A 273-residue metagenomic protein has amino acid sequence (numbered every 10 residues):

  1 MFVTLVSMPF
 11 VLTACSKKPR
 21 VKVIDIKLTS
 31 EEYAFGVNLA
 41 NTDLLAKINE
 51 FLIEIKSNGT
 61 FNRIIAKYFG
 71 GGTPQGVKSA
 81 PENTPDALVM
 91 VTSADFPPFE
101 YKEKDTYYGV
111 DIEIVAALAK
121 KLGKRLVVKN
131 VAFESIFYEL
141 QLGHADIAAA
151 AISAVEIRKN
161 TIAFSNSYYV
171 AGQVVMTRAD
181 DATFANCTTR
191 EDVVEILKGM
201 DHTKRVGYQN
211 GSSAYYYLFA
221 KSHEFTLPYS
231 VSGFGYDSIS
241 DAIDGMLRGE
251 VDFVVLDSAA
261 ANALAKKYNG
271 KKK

Functional and structural regions predicted by a protein language model:
M1-P9: Bacterial N-terminal signal peptides
S7, S16, T92-F96, K129-E134 (+5 more regions): Beta->alpha turn/N-cap motifs
L12-A14: C-terminal motif of bacterial Sec signal peptides marking the signal peptidase cleavage site
P19-N49, E82-N83, S93-A94, Y169-T177 (+2 more regions): Periplasmic-binding protein-like
P19-T29, A116, K120, R125-L197 (+1 more regions): Acidic, polar ligand-binding/catalytic clefts
L28-G72, I112-K121, R178-E195, G199-R205 (+2 more regions): Extended ligand-binding regions for polar small-molecule ligands
Y33, D43-G71, A80-I152, N160 (+3 more regions): Extracytoplasmic small-molecule ligand-binding "clamshell" domains of the periplasmic binding protein/Venus flytrap
E100-E103, V115-R125, R190, V194-K204 (+2 more regions): Ligand-binding cleft/hinge of the Venus flytrap
